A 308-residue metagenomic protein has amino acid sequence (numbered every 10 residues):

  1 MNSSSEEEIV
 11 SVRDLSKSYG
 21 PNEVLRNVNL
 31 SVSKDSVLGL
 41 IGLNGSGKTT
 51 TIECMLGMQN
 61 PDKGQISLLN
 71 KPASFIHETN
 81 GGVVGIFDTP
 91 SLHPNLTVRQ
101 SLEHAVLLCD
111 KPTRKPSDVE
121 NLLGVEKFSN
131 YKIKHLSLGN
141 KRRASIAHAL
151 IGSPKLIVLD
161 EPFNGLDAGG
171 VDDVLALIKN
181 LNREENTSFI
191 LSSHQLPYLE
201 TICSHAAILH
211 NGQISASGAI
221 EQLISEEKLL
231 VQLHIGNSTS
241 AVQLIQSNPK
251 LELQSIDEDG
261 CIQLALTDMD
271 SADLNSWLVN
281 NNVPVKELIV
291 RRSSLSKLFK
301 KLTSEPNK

Functional and structural regions predicted by a protein language model:
G64-G81: Conserved ABC transporter NBD signature motif
T89, L96-L108: Q-loop/switch helix immediately C-terminal to the Walker
E103, L107, T113-S129: Conserved ABC ATPase "signature" region
I157-E161: Catalytic Walker B motif of ABC-type/P-loop ATPase nucleotide-binding domains
K228-K297, K301-L302: Short, charged/small-residue-rich alpha-helical element at the C-terminal edge of ABC transporter nucleotide-binding
